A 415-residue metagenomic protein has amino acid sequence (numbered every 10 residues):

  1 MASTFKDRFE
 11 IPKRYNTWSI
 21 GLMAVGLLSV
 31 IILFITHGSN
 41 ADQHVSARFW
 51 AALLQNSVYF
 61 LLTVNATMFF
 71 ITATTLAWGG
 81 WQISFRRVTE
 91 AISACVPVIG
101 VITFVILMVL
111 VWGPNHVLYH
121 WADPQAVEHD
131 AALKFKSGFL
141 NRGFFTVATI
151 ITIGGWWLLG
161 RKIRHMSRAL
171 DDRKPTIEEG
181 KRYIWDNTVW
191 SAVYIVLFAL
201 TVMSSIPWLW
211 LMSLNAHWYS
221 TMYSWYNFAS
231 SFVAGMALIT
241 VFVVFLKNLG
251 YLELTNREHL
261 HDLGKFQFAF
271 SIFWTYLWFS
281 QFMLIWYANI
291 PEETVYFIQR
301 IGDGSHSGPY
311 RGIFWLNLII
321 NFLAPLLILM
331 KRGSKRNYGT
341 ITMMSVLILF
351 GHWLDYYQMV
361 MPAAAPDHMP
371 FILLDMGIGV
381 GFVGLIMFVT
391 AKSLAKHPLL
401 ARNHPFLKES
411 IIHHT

Functional and structural regions predicted by a protein language model:
M1-A66: N-terminal signal-anchor module of multipass membrane proteins
K13-V30, T36-D42, K136-L316, H404-L407: Long, contiguous internal "core" modules enriched in hydrophobic/ aromatic residues
K13-Y15, Q125-D130, R311, I320-T415: TerminUS-proximal long segments
T36-F49, A73-R86, I163-A169, L214-A216 (+6 more regions): Juxtamembrane/interface segments at transmembrane-helix termini
W50-N56, F85-R87, A216-N227, A365-G377: Non-cytosolic membrane-interface motifs at loop->transmembrane helix junctions
S57-R173, S191-I195: Transmembrane-helix bundle segments that line or gate the permeation/cavity pathway in multi-pass membrane proteins
L62-I71, V101-I102, T149-R161, A229-V244 (+2 more regions): Hydrophobic cores of alpha-helical transmembrane segments in multi-pass inner/ER membrane proteins, independent
A94-W112, A269-W278, M343-F350: Hydrophobic alpha-helical membrane-insertion segments
